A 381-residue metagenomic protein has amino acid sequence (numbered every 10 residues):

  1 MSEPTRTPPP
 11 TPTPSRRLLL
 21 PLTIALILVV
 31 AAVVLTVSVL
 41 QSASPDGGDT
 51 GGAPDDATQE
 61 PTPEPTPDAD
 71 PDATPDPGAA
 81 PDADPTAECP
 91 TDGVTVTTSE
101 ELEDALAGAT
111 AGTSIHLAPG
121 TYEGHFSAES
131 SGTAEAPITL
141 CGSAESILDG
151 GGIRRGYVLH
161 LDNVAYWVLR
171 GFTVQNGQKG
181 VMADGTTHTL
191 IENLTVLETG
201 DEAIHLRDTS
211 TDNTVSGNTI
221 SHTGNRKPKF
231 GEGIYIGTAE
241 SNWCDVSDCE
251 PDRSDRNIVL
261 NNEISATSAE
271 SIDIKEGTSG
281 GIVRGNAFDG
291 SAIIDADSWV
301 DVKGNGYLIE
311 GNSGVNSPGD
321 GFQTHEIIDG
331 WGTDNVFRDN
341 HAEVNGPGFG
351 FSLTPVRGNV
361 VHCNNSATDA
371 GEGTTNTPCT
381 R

Functional and structural regions predicted by a protein language model:
M1-L18: Terminal targeting segments of Actinobacterial cell-envelope proteins
L22, L28-Q41: Hydrophobic alpha-helical membrane-insertion segments, chiefly the h-region of N-terminal signal peptides
T36-D92: N-terminal low-complexity, Pro/Thr-rich disordered segments that flank secretion/membrane-targeting signals
P90-E103, S114-P119, G124-H125, S131-Q178 (+2 more regions): Right-handed parallel beta-helix/beta-spiral solenoid domain characteristic of secreted/periplasmic
Y122-A128, G150-V158, G177-D184, G200-D208 (+8 more regions): Short glycine/acidic-rich loop motifs that flank beta-strands on beta-rich extracellular proteins
P137, C141-S146, A165-N176, T187-E198 (+7 more regions): Right-handed parallel beta-helix
